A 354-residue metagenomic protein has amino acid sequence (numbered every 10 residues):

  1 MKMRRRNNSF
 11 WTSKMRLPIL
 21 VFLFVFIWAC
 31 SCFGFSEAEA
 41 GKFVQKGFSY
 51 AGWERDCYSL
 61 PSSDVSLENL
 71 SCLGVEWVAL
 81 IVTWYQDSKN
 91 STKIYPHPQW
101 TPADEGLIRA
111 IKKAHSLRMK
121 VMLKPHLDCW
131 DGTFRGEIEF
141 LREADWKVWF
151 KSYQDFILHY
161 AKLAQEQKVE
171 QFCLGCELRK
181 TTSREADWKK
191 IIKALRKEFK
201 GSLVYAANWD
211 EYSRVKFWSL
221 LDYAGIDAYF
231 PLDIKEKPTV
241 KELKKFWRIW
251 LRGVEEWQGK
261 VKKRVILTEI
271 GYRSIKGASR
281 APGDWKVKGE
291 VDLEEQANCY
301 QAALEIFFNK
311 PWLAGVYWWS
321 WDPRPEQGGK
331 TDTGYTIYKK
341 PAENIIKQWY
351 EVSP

Functional and structural regions predicted by a protein language model:
V21-S31: Bacterial N-terminal signal peptides
E39-L70: Boundary/entry segment of secreted carbohydrate-active catalytic domains
A51-C57, S91-D104, R142-S152, G175-T182 (+2 more regions): The substrate-binding groove and active-site-proximal loops of carbohydrate-active enzymes, especially glycoside
W53, Y58, P282-W285, E295-A302 (+2 more regions): Aromatic-rich peripheral "rim/lid" segments of glycoside hydrolase catalytic domains that contact and position glycan
E76-T92, E105-T181, I275-G277, W319-R324: Substrate-binding cleft and catalytic face of glycoside hydrolase catalytic domains, especially the flexible beta-alpha
V78, F172, A224, E269 (+3 more regions): Conserved, mostly hydrophobic/aromatic
A103, L117, K124, V204 (+5 more regions): Glycoside hydrolase catalytic-domain groove-lining segments
K124-L127, C173-E177, S183, I192-S213 (+2 more regions): Aromatic-lined carbohydrate-recognition surfaces of secreted/lumenal glycan-active proteins
